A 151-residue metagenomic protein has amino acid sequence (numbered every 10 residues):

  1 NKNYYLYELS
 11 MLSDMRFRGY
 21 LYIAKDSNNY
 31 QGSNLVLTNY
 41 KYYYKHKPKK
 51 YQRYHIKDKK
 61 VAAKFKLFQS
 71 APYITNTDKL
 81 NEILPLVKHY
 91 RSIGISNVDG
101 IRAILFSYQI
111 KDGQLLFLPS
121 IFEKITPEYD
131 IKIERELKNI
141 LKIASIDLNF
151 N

Functional and structural regions predicted by a protein language model:
N1-N151: Charged, low-complexity intrinsically disordered regions
